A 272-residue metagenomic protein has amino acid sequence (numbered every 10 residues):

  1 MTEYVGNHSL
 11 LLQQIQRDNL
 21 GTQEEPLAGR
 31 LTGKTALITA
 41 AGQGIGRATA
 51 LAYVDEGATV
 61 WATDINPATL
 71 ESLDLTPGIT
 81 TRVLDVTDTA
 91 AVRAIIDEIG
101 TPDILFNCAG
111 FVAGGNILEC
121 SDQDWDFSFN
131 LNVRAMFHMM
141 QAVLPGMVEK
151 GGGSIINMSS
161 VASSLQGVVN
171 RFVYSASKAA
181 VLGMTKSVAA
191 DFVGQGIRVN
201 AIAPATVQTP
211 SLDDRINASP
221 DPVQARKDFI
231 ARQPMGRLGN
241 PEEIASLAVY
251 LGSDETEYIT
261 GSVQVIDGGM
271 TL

Functional and structural regions predicted by a protein language model:
T2-L27, V249, T260-L272: Short C-terminal tail/terminal secondary-structure segment of NAD(P)H-dependent dehydrogenase/reductase domains
N116-I117, S121-F129, F229: Substrate-binding pocket helix/loop in short-chain dehydrogenase/reductase
F137, R237-I266, T271: C-terminal substrate-recognition "lid" of short-chain dehydrogenase/reductases
M140, S177, T185: Active-site helix of classical SDR
P145, A190-D191, E257: Alpha-helical segment proximal to the catalytic Tyr-Lys
S160: Residue(s) in the substrate-gating loop at a strand-loop-helix junction that position the organic substrate next
V193, R198, I259-G261: Short, small/polar-rich loop/turn modules that mediate ligand/substrate recognition or access, typified
